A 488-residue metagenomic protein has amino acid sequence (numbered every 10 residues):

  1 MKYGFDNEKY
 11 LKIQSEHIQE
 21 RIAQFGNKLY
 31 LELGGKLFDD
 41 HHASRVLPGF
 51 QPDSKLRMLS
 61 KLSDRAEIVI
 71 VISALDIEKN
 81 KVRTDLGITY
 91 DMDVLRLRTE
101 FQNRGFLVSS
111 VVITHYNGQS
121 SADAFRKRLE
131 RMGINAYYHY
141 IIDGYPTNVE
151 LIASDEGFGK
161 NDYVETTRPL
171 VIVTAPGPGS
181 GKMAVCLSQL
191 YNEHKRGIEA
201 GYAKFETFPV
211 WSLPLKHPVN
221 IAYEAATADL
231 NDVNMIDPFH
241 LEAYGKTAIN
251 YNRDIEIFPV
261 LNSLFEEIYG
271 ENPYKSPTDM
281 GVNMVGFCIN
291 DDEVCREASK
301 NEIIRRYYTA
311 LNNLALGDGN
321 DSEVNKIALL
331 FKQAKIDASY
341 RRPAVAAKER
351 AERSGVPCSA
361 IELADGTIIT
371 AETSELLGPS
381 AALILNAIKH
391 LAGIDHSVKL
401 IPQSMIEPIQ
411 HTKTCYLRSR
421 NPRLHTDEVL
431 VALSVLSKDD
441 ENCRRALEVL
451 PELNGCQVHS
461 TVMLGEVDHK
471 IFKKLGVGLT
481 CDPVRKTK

Functional and structural regions predicted by a protein language model:
M1-V173, Q189-R350, V356, L363-D365 (+2 more regions): Flexible phosphate-sensing "switch/lid" loops adjacent to ATP/NTP-binding sites across phosphate-transfer
G177-P178: The conserved Walker
K182, S359-A360: Transmembrane alpha-helical segments and their cytosolic interface motifs in multi-pass membrane proteins
V185: Hydrophobic positions on the alpha1 helix immediately C-terminal to the Walker A/P-loop
E372-T373: Short clusters of small/polar residues that mark proteolytic maturation junctions
L376-A392: A short, polar/charged loop-to-alpha-helix boundary motif
H390-P422: Short HxH-centered metal-ligating active-site micro-motif
